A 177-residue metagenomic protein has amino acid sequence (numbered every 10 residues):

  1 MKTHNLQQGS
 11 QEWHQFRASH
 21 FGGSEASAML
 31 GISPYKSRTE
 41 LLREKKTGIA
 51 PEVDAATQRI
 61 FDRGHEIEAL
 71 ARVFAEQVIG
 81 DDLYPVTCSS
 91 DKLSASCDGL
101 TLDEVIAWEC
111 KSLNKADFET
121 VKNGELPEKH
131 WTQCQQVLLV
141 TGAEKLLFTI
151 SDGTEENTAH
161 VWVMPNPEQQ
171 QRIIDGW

Functional and structural regions predicted by a protein language model:
M1-E66, L70: Charged, glycine-rich intrinsically disordered N-terminal tails and low-complexity linkers that flank
F61, Q77-W177: Nucleic-acid nuclease catalytic cores
